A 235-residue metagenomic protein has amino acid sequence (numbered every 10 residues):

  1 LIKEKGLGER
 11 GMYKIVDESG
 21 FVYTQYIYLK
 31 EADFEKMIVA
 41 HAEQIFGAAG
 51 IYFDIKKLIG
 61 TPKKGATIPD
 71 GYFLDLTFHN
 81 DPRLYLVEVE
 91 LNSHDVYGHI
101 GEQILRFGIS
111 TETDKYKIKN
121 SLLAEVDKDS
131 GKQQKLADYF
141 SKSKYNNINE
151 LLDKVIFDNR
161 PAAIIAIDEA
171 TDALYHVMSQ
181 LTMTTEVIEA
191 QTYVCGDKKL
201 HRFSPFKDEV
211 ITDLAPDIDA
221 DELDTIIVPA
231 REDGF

Functional and structural regions predicted by a protein language model:
L1-F235: Charged, terminal alpha-helix-loop-beta segments that serve as non-catalytic nucleic-acid engagement and/or assembly
